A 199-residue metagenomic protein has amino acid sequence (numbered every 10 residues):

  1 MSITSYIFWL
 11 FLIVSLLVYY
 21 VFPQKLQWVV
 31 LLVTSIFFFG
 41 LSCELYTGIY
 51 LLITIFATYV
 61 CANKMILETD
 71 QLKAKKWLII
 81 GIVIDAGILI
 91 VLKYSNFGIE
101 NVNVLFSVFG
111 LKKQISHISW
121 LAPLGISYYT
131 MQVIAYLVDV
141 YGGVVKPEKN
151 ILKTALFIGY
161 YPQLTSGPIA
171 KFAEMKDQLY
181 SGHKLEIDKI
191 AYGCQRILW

Functional and structural regions predicted by a protein language model:
M1-W199: Membrane-embedded transmembrane alpha-helical bundles that form the catalytic cores of multi-pass lipid-modifying
